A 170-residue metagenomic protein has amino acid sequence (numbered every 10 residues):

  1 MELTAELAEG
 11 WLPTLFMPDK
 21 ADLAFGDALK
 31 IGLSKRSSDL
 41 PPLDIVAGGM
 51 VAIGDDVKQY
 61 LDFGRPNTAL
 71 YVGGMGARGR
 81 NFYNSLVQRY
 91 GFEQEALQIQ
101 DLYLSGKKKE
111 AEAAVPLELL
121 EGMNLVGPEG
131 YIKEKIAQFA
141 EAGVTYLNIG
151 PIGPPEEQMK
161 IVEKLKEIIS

Functional and structural regions predicted by a protein language model:
M1-S170: Active-site-adjacent structural elements that line small-molecule/cofactor binding pockets in enzymes
